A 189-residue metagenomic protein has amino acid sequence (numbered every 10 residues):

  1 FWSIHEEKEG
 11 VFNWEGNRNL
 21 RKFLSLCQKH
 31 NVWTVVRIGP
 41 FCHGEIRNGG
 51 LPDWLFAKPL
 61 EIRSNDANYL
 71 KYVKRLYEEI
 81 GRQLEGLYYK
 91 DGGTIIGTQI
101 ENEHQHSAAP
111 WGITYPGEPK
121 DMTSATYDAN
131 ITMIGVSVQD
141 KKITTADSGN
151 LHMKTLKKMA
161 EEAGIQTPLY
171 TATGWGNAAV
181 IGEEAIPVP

Functional and structural regions predicted by a protein language model:
F1-R47, D53, K154-G164: Aromatic-lined substrate-binding rim segments of carbohydrate-active enzymes
S3, L55-F56, I96, Q105: Generic, ordered loop/turn and secondary-structure boundary motif
H5-E9, I62, V138-K142: Glycine- and acidic
L20-S25, K58-I62, M122-A125: Glycine-rich loops and low-complexity Gly/Arg-rich segments that provide flexible linkers or classic glycine-based
C42-Q83: Active-site-adjacent "subsite" loops/lids of carbohydrate-active enzymes
N48, I181-E184: Distinct, well-ordered alpha-helical segments
N68-G182: Active-site neighborhood of glycoside hydrolase catalytic domains
V188-P189: Active-site core of glycosidic bond-cleaving carbohydrate-active enzymes
